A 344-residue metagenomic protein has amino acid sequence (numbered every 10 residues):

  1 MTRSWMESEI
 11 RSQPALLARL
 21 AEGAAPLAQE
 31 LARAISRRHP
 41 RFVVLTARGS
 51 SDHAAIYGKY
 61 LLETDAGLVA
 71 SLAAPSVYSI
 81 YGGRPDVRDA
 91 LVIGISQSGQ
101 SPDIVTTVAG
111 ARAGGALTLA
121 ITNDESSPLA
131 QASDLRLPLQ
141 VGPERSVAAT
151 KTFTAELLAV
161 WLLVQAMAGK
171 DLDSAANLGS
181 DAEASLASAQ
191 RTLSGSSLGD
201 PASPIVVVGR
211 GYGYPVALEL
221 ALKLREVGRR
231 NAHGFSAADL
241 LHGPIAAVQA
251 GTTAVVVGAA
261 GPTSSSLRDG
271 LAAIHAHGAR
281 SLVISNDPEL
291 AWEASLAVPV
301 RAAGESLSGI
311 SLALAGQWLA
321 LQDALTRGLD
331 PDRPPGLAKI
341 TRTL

Functional and structural regions predicted by a protein language model:
T2-P40, L135-T253, T263, R327-L344: Active-site phosphate/pyrophosphate-binding segments
S36-A184, R210, I245, T253 (+3 more regions): Glycine-rich phosphate-binding loops that contact phosphosugars or nucleotide phosphates
A302-L344: Peripheral docking tails and interdomain loops at the edges of cofactor- or intermediate-handling domains
